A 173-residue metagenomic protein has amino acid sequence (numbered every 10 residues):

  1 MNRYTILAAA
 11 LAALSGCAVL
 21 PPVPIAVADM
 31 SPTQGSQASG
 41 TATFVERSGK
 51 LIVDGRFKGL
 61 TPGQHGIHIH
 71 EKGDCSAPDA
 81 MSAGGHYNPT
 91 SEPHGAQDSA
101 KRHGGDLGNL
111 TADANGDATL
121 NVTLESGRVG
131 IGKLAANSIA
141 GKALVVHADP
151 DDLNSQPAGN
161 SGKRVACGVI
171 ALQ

Functional and structural regions predicted by a protein language model:
M1-L7: Bacterial N-terminal signal peptides that target proteins for export
N2, A13, C17-Q64, I69-Q173: N-terminal leader/targeting pre-sequences
L7-A13: Extracytoplasmic entry segments of secretory-pathway proteins
